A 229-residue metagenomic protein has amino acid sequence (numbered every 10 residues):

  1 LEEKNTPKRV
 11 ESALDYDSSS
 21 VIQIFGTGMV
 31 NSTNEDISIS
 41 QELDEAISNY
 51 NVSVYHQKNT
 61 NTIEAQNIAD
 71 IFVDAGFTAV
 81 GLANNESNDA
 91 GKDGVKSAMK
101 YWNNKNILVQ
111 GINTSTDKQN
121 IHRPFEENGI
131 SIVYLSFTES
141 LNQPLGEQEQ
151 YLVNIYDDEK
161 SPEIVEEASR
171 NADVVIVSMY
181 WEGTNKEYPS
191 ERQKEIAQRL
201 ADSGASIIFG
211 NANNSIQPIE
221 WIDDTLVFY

Functional and structural regions predicted by a protein language model:
L1-Y229: Acidic, metal/ion-coordinating pockets
